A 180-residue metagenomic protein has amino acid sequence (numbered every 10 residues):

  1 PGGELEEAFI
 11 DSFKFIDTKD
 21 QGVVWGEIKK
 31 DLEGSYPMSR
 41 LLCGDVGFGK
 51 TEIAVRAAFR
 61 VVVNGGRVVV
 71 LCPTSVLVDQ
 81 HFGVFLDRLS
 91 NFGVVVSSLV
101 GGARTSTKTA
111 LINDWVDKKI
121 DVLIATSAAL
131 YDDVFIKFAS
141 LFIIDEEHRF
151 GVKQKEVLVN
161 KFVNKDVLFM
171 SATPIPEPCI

Functional and structural regions predicted by a protein language model:
P1-V69: Pre-Walker A segment
G44, T126-S127, D145-E146: Walker B catalytic acidic pair
R67-T74, S97-L99: Conserved RecA-like ASCE P-loop NTPase motor core of nucleic-acid helicases/translocases
V68, V96, V122, V167-F169: Hydrophobic/aliphatic anchor position in the core parallel beta-sheet of P-loop NTPase nucleotide-binding domains
L77-D114: Conserved helix-turn-beta segment of the N-terminal RecA-like "Helicase ATP-binding" lobe in SF1/SF2 helicases
D79, I136-F142, E147-I180: Post-DEXD/H (motif II) to motif III coupling segment of the RecA-like Helicase ATP-binding lobe
G102-L123, L130-A139: Conserved motor-coupling elements within RecA-like helicase/translocase cores
